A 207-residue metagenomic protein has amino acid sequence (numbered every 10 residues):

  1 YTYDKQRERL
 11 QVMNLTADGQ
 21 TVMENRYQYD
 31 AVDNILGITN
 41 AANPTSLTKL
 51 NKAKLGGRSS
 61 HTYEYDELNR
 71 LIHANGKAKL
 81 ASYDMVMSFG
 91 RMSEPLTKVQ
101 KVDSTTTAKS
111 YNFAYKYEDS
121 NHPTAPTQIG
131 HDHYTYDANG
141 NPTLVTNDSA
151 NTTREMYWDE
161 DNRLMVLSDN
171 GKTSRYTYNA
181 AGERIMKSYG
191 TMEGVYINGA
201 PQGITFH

Functional and structural regions predicted by a protein language model:
Y1-H207: Acidic/glycine-rich beta-solenoid
